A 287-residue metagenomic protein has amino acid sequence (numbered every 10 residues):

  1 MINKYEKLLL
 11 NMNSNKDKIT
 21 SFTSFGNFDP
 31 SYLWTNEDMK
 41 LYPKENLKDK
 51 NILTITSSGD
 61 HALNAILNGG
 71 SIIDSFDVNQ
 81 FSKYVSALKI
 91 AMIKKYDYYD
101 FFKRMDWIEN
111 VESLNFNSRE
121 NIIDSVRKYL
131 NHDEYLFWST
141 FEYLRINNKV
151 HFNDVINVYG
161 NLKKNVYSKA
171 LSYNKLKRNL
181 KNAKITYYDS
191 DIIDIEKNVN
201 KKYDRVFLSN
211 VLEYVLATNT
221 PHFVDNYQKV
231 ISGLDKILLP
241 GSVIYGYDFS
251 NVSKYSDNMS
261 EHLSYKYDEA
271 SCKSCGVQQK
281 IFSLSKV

Functional and structural regions predicted by a protein language model:
M1-K48: S-adenosyl-L-methionine
I2-S14, F25-G26, F81-K181: Class I S-adenosyl-L-methionine-dependent methyltransferase module
D49-K50, I193-L208: A short acidic, Gly/Pro-enriched loop at the edge of an enzyme's catalytic core that lines a small-molecule cofactor
D49-S58, I73-F76: Conserved class I S-adenosyl-L-methionine
S58-G70: Conserved SAM-binding loop of SAM-dependent methyltransferases across substrates and taxa, primarily the Class I
F207, P240-F249: Conserved beta-strand signature within the Rossmann-like core of class I S-adenosyl-L-methionine
P221-P240: A short glycine-rich, Lys/Arg-flanked "PGG" loop and its adjoining helix->strand segment in the class I
H262-V287: Core SAM-dependent methyltransferase catalytic element
